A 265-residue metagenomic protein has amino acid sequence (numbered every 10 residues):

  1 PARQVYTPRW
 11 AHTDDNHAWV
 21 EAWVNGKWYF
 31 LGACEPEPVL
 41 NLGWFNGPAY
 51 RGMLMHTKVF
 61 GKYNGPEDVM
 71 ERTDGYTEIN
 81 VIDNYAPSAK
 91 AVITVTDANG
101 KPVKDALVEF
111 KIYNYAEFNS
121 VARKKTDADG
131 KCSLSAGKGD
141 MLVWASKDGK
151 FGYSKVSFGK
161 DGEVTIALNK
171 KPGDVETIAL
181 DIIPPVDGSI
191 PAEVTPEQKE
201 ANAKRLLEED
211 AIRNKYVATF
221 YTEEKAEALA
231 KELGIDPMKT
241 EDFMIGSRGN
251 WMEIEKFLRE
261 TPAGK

Functional and structural regions predicted by a protein language model:
A2-D68: Hydrophobic/aromatic-rich core segments of domains that either
H56-K90: Beta-strand-rich domain onsets/edges
A89-D97: A short, amphipathic beta-strand motif
A98, N169-D236: Compositionally biased low-complexity segments at domain edges in trafficked proteins and select soluble regulators
A106-K111: Hydrophobic beta-strand segments
N114-S135: Short, acidic Ser/Thr/Gly-rich low-complexity loop/linker segments typical of extracellular and cell-surface proteins
K131-L142, K147-G149, F158: Short Pro-Gly-centered beta-turn/loop motif in secreted/extracellular proteins
D148-K171: Structured interaction patches on ligand/partner-binding surfaces of diverse proteins
